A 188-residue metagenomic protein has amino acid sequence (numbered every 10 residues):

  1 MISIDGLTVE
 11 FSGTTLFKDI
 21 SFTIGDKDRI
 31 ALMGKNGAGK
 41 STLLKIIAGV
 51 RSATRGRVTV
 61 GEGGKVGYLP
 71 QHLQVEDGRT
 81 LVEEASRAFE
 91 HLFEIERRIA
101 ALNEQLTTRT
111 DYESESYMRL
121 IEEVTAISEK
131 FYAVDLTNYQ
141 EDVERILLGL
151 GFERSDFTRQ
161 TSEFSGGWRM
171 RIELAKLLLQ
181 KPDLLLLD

Functional and structural regions predicted by a protein language model:
M1-D188: ABC ATP-binding cassette signature C-motif
